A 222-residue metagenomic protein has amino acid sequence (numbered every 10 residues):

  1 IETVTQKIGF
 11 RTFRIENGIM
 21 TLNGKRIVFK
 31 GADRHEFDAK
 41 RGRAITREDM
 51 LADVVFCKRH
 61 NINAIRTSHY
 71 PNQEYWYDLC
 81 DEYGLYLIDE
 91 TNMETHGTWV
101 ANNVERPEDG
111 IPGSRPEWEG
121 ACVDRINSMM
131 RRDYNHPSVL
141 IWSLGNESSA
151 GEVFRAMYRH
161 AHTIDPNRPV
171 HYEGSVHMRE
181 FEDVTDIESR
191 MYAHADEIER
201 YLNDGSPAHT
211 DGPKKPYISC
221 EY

Functional and structural regions predicted by a protein language model:
I1-K58, D78: N-terminal carbohydrate-binding accessory modules
V54-C57, A64-Y222: Substrate-binding/catalytic cleft of secreted carbohydrate-active enzymes, primarily glycoside hydrolases
